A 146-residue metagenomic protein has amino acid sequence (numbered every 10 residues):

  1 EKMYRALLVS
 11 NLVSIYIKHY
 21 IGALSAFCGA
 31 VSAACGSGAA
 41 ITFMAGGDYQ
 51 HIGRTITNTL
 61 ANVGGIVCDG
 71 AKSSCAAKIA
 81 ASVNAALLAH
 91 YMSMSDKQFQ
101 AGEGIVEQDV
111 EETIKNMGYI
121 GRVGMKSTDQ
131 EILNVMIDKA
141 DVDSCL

Functional and structural regions predicted by a protein language model:
E1-A45, I52, T59-I66: Glycine-rich anion/phosphate-binding loop at the beta-strand->alpha-helix junction
G46-L146: Functionally critical mobile loop/hinge segments
